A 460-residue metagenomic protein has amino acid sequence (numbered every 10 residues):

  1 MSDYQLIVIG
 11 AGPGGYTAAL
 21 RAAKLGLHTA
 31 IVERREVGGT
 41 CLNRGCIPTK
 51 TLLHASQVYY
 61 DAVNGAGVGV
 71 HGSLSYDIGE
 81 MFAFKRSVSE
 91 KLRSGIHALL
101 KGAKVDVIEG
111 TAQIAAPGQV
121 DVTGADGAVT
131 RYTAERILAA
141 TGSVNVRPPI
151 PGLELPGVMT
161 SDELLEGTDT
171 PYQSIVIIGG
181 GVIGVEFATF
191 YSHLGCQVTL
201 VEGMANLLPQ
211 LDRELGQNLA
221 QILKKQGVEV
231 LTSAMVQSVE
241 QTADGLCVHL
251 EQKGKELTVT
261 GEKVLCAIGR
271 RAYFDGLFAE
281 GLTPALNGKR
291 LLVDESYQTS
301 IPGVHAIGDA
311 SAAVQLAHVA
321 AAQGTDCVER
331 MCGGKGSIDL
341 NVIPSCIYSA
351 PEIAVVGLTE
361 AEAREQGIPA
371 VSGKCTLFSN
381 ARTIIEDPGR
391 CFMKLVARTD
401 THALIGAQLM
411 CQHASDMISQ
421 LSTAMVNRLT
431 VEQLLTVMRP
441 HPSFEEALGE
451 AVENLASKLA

Functional and structural regions predicted by a protein language model:
M1-G12, P171-G181: Beta1/beta-strand and adjacent pyrophosphate-binding region of the FAD-binding site in flavoprotein oxidoreductases
S2-Y4, L20-L27, V32-Y172, T199 (+7 more regions): Glycine-rich flavin
I7-G14, A18-R35, T40, I47 (+4 more regions): Flexible, glycine-rich terminal cap/loop adjacent to redox cofactors in electron-transfer oxidoreductases
G14-R21, G184-F187, H193, Y273-F274 (+1 more regions): Short glycine/serine/threonine-rich phosphate/pyrophosphate-binding segments that cradle anionic phosphate groups
C46, T141-Q197, V201, V230 (+1 more regions): Glycine-rich dinucleotide-binding loop and its adjacent helix/turn
D106-E109, Q113-A125, Y132, G195-E295 (+3 more regions): A Rossmann-like FAD-binding core segment of flavoenzymes
E154-P171, T258-R330: FAD-site-proximal beta/loop scaffold in flavoenzymes
